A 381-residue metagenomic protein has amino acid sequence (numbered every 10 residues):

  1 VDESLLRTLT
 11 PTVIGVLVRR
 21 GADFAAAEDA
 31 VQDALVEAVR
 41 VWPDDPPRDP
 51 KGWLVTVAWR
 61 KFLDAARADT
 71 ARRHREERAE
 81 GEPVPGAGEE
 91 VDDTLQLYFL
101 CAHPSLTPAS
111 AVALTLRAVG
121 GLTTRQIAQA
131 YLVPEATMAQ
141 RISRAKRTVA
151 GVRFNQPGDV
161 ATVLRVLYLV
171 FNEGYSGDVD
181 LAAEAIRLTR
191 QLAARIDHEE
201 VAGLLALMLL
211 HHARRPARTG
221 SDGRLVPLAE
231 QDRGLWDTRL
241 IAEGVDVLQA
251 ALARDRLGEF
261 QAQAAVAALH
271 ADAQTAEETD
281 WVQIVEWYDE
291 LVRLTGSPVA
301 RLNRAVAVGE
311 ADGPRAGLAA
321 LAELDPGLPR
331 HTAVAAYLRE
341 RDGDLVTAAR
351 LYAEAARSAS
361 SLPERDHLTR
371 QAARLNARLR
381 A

Functional and structural regions predicted by a protein language model:
V1-G15, A25-E28, R153-R165: A short, charge-rich alpha-helical start-of-domain segment used by transcription regulators
E3-F24, E37-V41, F99, H103 (+1 more regions): Amphipathic, Lys/Arg- and hydrophobic-enriched alpha-helical face
D29-V36, R48-R60: Structural recognition of an alpha-helix C-terminal capping motif at a helix-to-coil junction
D45, V55-E77: Arg/Lys-rich amphipathic alpha helix in sigma70-family domain 2
R73-Q126, V133-W287: Amphipathic helix-loop-helix modules that constitute alpha-helical solenoid scaffolds
L209, A268-D272, V308, R339 (+1 more regions): Residue at a conserved register position within TPR or TPR-like alpha-solenoid repeats
H212, T275-E278, A311, D342 (+1 more regions): Structural motif corresponding to the intra-repeat A-B loop/turn of tetratricopeptide repeats
